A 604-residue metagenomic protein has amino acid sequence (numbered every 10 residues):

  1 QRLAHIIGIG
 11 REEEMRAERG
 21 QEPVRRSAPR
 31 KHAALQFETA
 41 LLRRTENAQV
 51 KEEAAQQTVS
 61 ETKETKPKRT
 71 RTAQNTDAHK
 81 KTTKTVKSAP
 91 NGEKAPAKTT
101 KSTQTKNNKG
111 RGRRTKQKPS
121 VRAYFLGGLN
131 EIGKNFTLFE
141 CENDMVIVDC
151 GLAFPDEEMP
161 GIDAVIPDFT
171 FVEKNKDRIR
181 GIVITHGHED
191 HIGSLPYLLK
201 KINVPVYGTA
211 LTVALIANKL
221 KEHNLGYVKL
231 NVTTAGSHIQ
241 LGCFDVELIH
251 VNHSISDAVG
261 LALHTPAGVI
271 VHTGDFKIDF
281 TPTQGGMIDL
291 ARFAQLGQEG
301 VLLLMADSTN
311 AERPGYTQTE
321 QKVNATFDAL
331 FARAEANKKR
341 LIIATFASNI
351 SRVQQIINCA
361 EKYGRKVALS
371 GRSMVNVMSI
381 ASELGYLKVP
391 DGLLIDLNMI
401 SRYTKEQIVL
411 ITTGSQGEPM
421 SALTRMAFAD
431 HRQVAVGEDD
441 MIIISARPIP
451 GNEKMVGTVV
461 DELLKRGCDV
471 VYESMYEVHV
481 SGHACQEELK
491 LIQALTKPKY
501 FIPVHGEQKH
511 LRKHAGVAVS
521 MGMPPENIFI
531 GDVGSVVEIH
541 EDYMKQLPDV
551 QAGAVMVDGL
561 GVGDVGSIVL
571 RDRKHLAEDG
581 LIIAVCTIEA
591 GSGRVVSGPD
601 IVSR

Functional and structural regions predicted by a protein language model:
L3-A4: Hydrophobic micro-packing sites on short alpha-helices
G8, R16-E53, T58-K176, K229 (+1 more regions): Zn-dependent metallo-beta-lactamase
G10, E22-E38, T45, A95-P96 (+4 more regions): Non-catalytic terminal accessory/regulatory regions of metabolic enzymes
K31, K51, K63-K68, K80-K87 (+24 more regions): Context-gated lysine
K106-V183, H188-R402, S421-A435, K454-T458: His/Asp/Glu-rich metal-coordinating catalytic cores of metallo-dependent phosphodiesterases/hydrolases acting on
Y316-S445, I449-P498, I502-R604: Hard-cation-handling environments
